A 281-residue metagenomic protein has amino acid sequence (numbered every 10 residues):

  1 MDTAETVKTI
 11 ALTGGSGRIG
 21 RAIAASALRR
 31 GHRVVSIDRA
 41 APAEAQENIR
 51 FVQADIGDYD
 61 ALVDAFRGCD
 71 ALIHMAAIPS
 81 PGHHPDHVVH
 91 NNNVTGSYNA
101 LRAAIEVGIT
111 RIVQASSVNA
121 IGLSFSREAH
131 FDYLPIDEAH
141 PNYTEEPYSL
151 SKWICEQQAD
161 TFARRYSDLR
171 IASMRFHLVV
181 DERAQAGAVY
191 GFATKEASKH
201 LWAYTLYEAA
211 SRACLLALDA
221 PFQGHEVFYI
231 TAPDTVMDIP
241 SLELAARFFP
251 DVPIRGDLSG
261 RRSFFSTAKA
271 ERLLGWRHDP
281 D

Functional and structural regions predicted by a protein language model:
I10-R30: N-terminal Rossmann NAD(P)H-binding glycine-rich loop of SDR-like oxidoreductase domains
A43, A54-N92: NAD(P)H-binding glycine-rich loop region in Rossmannoid oxidoreductase-like domains and their noncatalytic homologs
G57, V88-G96, L150-S151, T205: Glycine-rich NAD(P)-binding loop of the Rossmann-fold in SDR/ketoreductase-type enzymes
P81, V118-H130, W153, V179-R183: Conserved catalytic-site region of short-chain dehydrogenase/reductase
N91, R127-Y166: Catalytic helix-loop patch of NAD(P)-dependent Rossmann-fold dehydrogenases
N99-E145: Conserved Rossmann-fold NAD(P)-dependent oxidoreductase catalytic core, especially the SDR/UDP-sugar
V179-T194, H200-E226: Alpha-helical substrate-binding/gating segment
E208-D281: C-terminal substrate-binding subdomain of Rossmann-fold SDR/epimerase-dehydratase oxidoreductases
